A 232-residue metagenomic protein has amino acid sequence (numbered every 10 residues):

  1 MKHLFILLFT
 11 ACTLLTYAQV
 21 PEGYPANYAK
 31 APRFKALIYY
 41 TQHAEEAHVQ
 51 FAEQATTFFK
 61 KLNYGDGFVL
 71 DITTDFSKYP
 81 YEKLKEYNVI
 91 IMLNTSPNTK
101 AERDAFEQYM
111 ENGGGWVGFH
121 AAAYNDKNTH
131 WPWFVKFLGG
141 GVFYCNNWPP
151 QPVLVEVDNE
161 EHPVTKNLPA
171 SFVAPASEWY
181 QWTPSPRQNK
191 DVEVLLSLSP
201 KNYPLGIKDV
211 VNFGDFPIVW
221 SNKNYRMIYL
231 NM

Functional and structural regions predicted by a protein language model:
M1-V20: Bacterial Sec-dependent N-terminal signal peptides
Q19-F68, N167, N202-L205, V210-S221 (+1 more regions): Short, surface-exposed patches at the edges or C-terminal ends of soluble domains, predominantly
P21, W148-N224, Y229: Catalytic beta-strand/loop cores that center a nucleophilic Ser/Cys/Thr and support acyl-enzyme chemistry
E22-P25, F76-Y79, R103-D104, Y180-W182 (+1 more regions): A generic local structural motif
N27, V89, M227: Conserved catalytic-site loops of classical short-chain dehydrogenases/reductases
Y28-R33, Y64, E82-E86, T99-E102 (+4 more regions): Extracellular/periplasmic catalytic domains that process cell-envelope and extracellular macromolecules
L37-D126: Helical hinge/lid and interdomain linker segments adjacent to catalytic or ligand-binding clefts that mediate domain
S96-P169: A glycine-rich, often tryptophan-bearing local segment used as a flexible ligand/cofactor-contacting loop or short
